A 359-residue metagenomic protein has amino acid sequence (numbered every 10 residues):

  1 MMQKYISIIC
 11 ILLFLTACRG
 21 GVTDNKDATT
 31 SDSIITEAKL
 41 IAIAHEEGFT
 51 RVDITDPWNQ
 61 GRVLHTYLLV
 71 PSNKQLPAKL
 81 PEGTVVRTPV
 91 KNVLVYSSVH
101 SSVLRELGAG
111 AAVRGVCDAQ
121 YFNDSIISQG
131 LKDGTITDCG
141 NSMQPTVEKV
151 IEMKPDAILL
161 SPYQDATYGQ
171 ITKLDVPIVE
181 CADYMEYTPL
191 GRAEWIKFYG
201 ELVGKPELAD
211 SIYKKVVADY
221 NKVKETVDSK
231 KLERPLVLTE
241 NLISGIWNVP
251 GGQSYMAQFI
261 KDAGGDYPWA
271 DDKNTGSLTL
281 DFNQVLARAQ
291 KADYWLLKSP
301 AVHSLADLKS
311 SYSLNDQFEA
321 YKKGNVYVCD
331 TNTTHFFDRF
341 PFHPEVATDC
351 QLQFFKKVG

Functional and structural regions predicted by a protein language model:
M1-K26: Bacterial Sec-dependent N-terminal signal peptides
C18-S101, L208-V237, K322, Q353 (+1 more regions): Bacterial Sec-exported substrate-binding components of ABC uptake systems
N59-I151: A short, structured surface patch at a secondary-structure boundary
S97, L190-K214, Y294-G359: Structured C-terminal subdomain patch of bacterial secreted/periplasmic proteins
H100, V116-I126, A166, A182-K197 (+1 more regions): Extracytoplasmic ligand-binding site segments that recognize negatively charged/polar headgroups
T137, N141, T146-Y163, V176 (+1 more regions): Proline-aspartate-enriched helix->loop->beta-strand connector
N141-P145, S161-D165, E186-A193, E207-D210 (+4 more regions): Soluble non-cytosolic domains of exported or imported proteins
V223-A306: Flexible, glycine-rich surface segments
